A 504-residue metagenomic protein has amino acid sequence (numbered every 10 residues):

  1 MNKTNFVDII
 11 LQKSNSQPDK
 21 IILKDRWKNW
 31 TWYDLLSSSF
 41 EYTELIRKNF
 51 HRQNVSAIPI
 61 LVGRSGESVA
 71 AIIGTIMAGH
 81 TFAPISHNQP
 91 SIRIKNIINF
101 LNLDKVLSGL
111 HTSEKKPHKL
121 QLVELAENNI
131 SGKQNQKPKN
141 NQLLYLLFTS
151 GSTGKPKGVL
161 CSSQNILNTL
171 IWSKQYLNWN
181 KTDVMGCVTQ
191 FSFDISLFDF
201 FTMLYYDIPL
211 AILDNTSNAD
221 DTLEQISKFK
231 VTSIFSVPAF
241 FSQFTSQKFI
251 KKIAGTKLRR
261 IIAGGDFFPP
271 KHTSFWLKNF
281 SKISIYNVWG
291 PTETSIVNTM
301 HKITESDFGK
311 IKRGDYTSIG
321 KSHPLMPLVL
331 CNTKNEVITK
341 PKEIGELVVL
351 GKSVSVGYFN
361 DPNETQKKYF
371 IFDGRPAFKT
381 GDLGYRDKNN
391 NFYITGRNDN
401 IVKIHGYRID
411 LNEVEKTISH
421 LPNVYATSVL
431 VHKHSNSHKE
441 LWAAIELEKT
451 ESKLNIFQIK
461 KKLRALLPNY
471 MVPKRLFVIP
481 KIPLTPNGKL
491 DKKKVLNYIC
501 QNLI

Functional and structural regions predicted by a protein language model:
M1-K105, L110-L146, C161, N168 (+4 more regions): AMP-binding/adenylate-forming domain of the ANL superfamily
I10-K13, L35, S39, I58 (+10 more regions): Adenylate-forming
E44, H51, S56, G63 (+2 more regions): Core catalytic subdomain of AMP-forming adenylate-forming
L61-S65, S86, W179, T189-F193 (+1 more regions): Conserved AMP-binding
V62-G66, H80-N99, L110-T112, I208-F229 (+4 more regions): ATP-dependent adenylate-forming carboxylate-activation enzymes
G132-F148, K155, W179-M185, F191: Conserved pre-ATP/AMP-binding loop-to-beta segment of ANL
K157-V184, D194-S233: Conserved AMP-binding/adenylation subdomain of ANL enzymes
Y205-I208, S233-F235, T245-G314, P327: Gly/Ser/Thr-rich phosphate-binding loop
